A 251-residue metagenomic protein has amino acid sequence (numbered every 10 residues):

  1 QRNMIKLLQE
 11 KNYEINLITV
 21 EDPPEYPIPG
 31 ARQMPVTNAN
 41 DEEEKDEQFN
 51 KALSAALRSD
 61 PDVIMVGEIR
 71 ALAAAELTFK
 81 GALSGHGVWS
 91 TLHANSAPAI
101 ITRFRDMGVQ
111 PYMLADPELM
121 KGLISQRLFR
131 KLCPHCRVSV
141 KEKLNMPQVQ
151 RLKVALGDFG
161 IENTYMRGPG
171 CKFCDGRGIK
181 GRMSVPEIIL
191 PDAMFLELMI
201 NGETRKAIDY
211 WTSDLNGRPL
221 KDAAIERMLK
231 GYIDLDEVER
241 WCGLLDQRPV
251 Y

Functional and structural regions predicted by a protein language model:
Q1-Y251: Short, flexible helix-loop junctions that flank or precede catalytic/ligand sites
